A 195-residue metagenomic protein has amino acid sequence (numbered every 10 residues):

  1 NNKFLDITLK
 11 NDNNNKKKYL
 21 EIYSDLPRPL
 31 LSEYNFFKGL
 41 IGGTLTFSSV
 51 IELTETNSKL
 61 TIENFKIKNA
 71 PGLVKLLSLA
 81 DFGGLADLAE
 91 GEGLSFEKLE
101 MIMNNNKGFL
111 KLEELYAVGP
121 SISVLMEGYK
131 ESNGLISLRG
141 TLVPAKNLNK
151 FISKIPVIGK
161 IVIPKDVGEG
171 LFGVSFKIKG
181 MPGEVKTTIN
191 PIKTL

Functional and structural regions predicted by a protein language model:
N1-K179: Small-residue helix/turn framework positions
G183-L195: Gram-negative outer-membrane assembly/targeting C-terminal domains
